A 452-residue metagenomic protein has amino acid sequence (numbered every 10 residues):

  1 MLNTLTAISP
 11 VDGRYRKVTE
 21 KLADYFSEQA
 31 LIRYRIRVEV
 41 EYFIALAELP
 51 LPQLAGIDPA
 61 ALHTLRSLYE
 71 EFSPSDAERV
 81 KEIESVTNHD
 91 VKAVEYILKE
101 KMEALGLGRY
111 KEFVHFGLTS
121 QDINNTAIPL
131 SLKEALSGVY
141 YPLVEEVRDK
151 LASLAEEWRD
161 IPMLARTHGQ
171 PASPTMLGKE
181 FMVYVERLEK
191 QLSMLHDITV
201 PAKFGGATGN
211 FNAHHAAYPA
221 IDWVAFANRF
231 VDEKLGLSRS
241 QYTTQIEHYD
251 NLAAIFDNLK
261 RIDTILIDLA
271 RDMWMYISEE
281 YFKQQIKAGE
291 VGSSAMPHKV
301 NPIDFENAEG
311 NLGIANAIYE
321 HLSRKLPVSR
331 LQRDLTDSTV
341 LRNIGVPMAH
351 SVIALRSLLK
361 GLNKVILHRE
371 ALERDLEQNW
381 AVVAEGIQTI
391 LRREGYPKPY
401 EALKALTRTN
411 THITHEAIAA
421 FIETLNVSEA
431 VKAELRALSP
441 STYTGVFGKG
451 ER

Functional and structural regions predicted by a protein language model:
M1-H214, Y218-F230, G292, F305 (+5 more regions): A helix-coil-helix interface module used to build multimeric assemblies and to scaffold catalytic/cofactor sites
E39-A45, V94, K101, V147 (+13 more regions): Amphipathic alpha-helices that form helix-helix packing interfaces
L54-G56, E280-K287, R356-R374, K398-K404 (+2 more regions): A glycine-biased, small/acidic residue-tolerant capping/turn segment at secondary-structure junctions
E156-G178, K283-K299, R330-T339, N363-Q378: Glycine-rich cofactor-pocket loops
S193, I221-F226, I277, N311 (+2 more regions): Solvent-exposed interaction patches of small proteins and small membrane subunits
I221-Q245, Y249: Active-site-adjacent "gating/activation" loops or surface patches in catalytic cores
T244-Y281, Q285-I286, E290-P347: A conserved active-site cap/scaffold subdomain adjacent to cofactor or substrate pockets
N307, N311-K398, A402: Long, amphipathic alpha-helical stalk/connector segments used for oligomerization, subunit docking, or mechanical
